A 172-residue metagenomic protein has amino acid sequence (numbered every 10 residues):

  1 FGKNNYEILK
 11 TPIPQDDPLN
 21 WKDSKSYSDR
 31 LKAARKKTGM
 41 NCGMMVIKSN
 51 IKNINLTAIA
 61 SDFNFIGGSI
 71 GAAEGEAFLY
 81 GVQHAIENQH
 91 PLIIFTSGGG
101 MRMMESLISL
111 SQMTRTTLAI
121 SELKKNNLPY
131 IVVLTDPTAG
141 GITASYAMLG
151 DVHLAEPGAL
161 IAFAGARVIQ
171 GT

Functional and structural regions predicted by a protein language model:
F1-M40, K48-I51: Intrinsically disordered, low-complexity segments enriched in small/flexible residues
F1-N5, V82, I86, I120 (+1 more regions): Structural signal for hydrophobic packing residues in well-ordered secondary-structure cores of soluble enzyme domains
L31, A60-S69: Short, basic, glycine/proline-bearing loop/turn elements
T38-G43, G68-Q83: Glycine-rich anion/phosphate-binding loops
S49-A60, A77-R102: A structural preference for short, pocket-lining loop segments at secondary-structure junctions
F63, I70-L79, S109-M113, T117-A119: Conserved mixed alpha/beta catalytic, RNA-binding, or beta-rich assembly cores of soluble enzyme, regulatory
I66-I70, R102-E105: A generic structural signal for short coil/turn motifs at secondary-structure boundaries
G99-T172: Conserved catalytic cores of soluble enzyme domains, especially glycine-rich substrate-binding beta-alpha loops
